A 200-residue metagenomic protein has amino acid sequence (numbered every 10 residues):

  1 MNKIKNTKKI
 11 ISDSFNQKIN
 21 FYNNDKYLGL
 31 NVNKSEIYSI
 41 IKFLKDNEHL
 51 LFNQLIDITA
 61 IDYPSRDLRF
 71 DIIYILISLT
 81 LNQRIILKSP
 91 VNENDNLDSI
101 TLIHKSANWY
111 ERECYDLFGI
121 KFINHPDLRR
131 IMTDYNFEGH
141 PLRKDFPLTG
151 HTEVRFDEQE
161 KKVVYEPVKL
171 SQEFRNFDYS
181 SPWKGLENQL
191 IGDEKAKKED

Functional and structural regions predicted by a protein language model:
M1-D200: Terminal low-complexity/charged segments
